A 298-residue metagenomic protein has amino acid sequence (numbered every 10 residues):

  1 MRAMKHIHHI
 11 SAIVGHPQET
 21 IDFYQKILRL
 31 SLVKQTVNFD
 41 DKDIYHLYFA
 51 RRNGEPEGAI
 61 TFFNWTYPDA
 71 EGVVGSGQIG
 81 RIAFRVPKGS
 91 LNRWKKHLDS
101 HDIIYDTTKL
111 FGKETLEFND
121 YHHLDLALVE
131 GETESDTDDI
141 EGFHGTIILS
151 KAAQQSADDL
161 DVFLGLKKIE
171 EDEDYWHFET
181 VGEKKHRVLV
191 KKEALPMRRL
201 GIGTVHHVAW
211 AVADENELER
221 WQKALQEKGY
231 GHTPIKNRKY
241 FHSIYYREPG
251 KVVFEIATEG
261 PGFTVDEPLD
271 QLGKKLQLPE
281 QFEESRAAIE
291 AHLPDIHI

Functional and structural regions predicted by a protein language model:
M1-I21, Q78-V86, G131-A157, G201-A211 (+1 more regions): N-terminal beta-strand motif that seeds the catalytic metal site of vicinal oxygen chelate
I7-I10, L30, L47, E57-I60 (+10 more regions): Short, structured motif recognition centered on aromatic/hydrophobic residues
I13-P56, K96, S100-H101, D106-E117 (+1 more regions): Core segments of cupin and vicinal oxygen chelate
T36, H46, K95-G142, E170-K191 (+2 more regions): Vicinal oxygen chelate
N53-G77, R81, Y121-G145: Short, flexible helix-coil linker/hinge segments at the edges of structured domains or between repeats
A83-S100: A gly/proline- and charged-residue-enriched helix-loop-helix capping module
D138-Q222, Q226-H232: Surface-exposed interaction/gating patches
